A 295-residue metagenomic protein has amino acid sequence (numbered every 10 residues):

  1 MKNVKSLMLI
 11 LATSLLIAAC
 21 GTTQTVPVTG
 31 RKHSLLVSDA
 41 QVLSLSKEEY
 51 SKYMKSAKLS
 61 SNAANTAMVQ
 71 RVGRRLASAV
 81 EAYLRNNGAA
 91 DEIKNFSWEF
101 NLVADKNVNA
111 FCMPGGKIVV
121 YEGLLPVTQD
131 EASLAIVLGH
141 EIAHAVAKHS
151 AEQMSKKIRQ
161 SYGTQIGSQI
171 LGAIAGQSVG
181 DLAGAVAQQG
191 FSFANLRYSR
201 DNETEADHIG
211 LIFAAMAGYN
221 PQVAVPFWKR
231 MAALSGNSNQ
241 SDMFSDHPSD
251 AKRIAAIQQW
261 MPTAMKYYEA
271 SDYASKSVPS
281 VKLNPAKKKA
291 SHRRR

Functional and structural regions predicted by a protein language model:
K2-L9, C20-R295: A Zn2+-metalloprotease active-site environment signal
